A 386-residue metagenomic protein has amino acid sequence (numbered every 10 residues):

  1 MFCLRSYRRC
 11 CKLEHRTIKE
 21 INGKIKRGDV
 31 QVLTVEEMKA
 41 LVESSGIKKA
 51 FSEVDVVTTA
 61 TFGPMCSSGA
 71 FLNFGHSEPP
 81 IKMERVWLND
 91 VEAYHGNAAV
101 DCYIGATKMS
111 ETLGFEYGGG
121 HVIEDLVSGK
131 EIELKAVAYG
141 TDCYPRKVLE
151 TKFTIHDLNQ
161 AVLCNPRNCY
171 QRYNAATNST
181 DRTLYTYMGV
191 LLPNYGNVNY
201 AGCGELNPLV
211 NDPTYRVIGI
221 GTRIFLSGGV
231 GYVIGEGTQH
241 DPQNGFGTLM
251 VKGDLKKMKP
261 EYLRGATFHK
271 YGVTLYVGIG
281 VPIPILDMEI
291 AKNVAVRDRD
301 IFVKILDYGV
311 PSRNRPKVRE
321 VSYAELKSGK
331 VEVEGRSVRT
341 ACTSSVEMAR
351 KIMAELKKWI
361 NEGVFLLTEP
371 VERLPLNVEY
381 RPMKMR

Functional and structural regions predicted by a protein language model:
F2-G96: Long alpha-helical, hydrophobic tracts
G46, A50-V54, T58, M83-M385: Conserved mixed alpha/beta catalytic, RNA-binding, or beta-rich assembly cores of soluble enzyme, regulatory
